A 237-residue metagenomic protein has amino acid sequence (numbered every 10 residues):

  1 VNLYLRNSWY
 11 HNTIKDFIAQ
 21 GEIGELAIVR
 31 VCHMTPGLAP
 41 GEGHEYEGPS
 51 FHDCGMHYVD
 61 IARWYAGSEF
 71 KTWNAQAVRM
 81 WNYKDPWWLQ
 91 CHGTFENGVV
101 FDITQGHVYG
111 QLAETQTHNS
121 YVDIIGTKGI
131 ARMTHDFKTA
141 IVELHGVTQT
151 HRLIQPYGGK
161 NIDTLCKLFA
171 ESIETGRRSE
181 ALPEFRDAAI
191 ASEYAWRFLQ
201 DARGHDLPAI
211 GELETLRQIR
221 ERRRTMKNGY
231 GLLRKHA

Functional and structural regions predicted by a protein language model:
V1-L3, N74, L182: Short catalytic-loop micro-motif centered on adjacent basic/acidic residues
V1-P40: A contiguous active-site-proximal alpha/beta segment in oxidoreductase catalytic domains
W9, D53, K160, P183-R186: Residue-level signal for the nucleotide or nucleotide-sugar donor/cofactor binding architecture
P36, D187-I190, I210-R224: A short, charged, Gly/Pro-tolerant segment at domain boundaries
E45-P49: Short glycine-enriched, charge-decorated loop/helix-capping segments at active-site entrances that position
D53, V59-T139, P156, D163-R178 (+2 more regions): Contiguous beta-strand/loop segments that form the cofactor/metal-binding neighborhood of enzyme cores
T150-I154, S172-I190: Glycine- and charged-residue-rich phosphate/anionic-cofactor binding loop of Rossmann-like
Y194-H205: Short arginine-rich
